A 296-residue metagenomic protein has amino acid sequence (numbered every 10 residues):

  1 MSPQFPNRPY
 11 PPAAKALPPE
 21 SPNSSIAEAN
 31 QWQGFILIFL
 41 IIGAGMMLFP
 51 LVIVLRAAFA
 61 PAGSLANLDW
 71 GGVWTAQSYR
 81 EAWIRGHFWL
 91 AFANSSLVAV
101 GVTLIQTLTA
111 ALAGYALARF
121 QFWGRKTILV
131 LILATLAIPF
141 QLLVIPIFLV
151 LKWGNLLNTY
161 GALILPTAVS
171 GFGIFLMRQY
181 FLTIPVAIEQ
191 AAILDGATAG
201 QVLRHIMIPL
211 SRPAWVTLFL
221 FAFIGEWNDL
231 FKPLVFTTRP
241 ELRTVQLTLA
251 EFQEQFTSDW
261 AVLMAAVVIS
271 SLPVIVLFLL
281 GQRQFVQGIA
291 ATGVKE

Functional and structural regions predicted by a protein language model:
M1-P3, K295-E296: Short, intrinsically disordered, low-complexity terminal/loop segments
S2-A29: Short, Lys/Arg-rich, polar N-terminal cytosolic tail immediately upstream of the first transmembrane signal-anchor
W32-E296: A structural signal for multi-pass alpha-helical bundles of membrane permease subunits that mediate small-molecule
